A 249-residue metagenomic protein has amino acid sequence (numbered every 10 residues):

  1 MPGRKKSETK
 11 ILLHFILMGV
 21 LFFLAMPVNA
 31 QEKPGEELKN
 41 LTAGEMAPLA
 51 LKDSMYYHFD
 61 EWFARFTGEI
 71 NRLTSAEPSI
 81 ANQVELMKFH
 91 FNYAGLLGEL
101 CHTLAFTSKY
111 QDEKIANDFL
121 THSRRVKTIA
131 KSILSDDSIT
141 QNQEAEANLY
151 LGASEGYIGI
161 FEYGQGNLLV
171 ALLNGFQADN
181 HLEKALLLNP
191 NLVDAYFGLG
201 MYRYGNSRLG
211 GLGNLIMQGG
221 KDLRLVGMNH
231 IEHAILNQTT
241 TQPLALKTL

Functional and structural regions predicted by a protein language model:
M1-I11: N-terminal secretory signal peptides that target proteins for export/translocation
H14-L24: Bacterial N-terminal signal peptides
M26-A30: Sec/Tat signal peptide C-region and signal peptidase I cleavage site
E32-E37, M46-T67, K88-N191, Y196-T240 (+1 more regions): Short coil/linker segments at helix-helix boundaries
E69-L73, S79: N-terminal segments that cap or nucleate solenoid repeat domains
S79-N82, I139: Charged, low-complexity interaction regions
